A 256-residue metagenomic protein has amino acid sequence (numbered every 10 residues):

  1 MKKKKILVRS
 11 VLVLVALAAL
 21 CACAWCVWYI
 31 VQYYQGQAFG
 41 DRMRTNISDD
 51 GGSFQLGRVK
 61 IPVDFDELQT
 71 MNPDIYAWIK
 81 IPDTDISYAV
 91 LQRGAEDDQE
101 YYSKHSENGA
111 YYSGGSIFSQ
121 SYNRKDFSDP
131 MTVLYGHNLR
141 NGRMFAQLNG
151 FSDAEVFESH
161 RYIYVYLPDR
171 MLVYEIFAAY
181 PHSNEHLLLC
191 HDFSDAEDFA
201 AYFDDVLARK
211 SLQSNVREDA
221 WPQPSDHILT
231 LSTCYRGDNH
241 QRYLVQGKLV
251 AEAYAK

Functional and structural regions predicted by a protein language model:
M1-L7: N-terminal Lys/Arg-rich, disordered targeting/topogenic segments
S10-W28: Hydrophobic membrane-insertion alpha-helices, especially the h-region of bacterial N-terminal signal peptides
A22-K256: Solvent-exposed, non-transmembrane regions of membrane-associated and secreted proteins
